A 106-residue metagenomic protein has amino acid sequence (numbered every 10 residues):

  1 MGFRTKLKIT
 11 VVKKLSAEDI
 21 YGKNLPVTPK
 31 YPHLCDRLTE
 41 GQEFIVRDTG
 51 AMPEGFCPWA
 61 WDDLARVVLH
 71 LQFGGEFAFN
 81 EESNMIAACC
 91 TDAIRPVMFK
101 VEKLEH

Functional and structural regions predicted by a protein language model:
G2-K6, I94-P96: A general secondary-structure signal for short beta-strands and their flanking turns/coil in non-transmembrane regions
L7, F44, F99: A broad, low-specificity signal marking well-ordered, structured residues that form hydrophobic/aromatic
K8-N24: Short, basic/aromatic beta-hairpin or loop at an interaction surface
T10-V12, R47, E102-L104: A structural detector for beta-sheet-dominated domains
L15-A17, G50-M52, E105: Residues that cap or initiate secondary-structure elements
G22-G50: Short, flexible N-terminal segments of the mature chain
A51-D62: Short, Lys/Arg- and Gly-enriched loop/turn segments at beta-strand edges
A60-H106: Short, compact, well-ordered microdomains
